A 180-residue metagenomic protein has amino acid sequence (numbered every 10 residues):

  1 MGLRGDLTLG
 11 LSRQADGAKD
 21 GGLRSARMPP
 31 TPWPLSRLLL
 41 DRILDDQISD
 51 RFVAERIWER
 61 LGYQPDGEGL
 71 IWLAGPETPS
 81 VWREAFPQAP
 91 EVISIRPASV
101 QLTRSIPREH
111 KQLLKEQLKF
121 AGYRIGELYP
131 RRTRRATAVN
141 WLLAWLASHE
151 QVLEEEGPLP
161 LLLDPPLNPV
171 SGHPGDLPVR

Functional and structural regions predicted by a protein language model:
M1-L3: N-terminal chloroplast transit peptides
R13-D16, G21-S36, L40-D41, D45 (+1 more regions): N-terminal organelle-targeting presequences
T31, I48, E77, P130-T133 (+1 more regions): Alpha-helix boundary/N-cap detector
W33-R124: Conserved, aromatic- and glycine-enriched, well-ordered alpha/beta core segments that occur as contiguous structural
R83-R180: Low-complexity intrinsically disordered segments
